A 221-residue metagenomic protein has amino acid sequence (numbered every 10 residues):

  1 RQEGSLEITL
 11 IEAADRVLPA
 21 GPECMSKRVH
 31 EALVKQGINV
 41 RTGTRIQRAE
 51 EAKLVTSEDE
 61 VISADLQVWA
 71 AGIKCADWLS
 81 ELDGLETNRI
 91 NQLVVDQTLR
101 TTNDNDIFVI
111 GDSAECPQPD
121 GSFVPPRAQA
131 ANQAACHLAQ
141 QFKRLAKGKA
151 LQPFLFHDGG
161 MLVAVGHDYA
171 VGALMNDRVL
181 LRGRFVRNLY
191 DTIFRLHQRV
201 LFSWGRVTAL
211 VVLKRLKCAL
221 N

Functional and structural regions predicted by a protein language model:
R1-T44: Rossmann-like dinucleotide-binding cores of NAD(P)H-dependent redox enzymes
L6, N105, G160: Change "...and in nucleic-acid phosphodiester-cleaving endonucleases..." to "...and in nucleic-acid processing enzymes
T9-I11, R41, V68, F108 (+1 more regions): Hydrophobic/aromatic beta-strand patches that form the interior of the parallel beta-sheet core in alpha/beta enzyme
A13, D112, H167: Cofactor-binding loop segments of dinucleotide-utilizing enzymes, especially the Rossmann-like FAD- and NAD(P)+-binding
T42-K53: A conserved short coil-to-beta-strand element within the FAD-binding core of flavoproteins
K53-L54, V61-L66, A70-Q133, Q140: FAD-site-proximal beta/loop scaffold in flavoenzymes
A139-N221: C-terminal, flexible cofactor-proximal segment of oxidoreductases
